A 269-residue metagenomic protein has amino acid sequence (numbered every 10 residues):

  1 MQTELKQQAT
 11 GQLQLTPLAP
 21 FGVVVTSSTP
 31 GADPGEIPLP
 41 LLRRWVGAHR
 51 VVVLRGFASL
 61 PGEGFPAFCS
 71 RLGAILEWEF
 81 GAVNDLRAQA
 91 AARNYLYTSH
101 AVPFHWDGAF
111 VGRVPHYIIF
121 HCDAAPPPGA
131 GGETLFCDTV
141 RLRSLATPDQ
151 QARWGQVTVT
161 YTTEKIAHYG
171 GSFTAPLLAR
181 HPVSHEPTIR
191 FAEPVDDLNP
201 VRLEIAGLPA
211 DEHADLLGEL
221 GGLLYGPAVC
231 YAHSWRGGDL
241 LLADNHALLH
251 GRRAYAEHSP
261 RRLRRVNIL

Functional and structural regions predicted by a protein language model:
Q2-R236, H246-L269: Non-heme Fe(II) oxygenase catalytic core, chiefly the N-lobe of the double-stranded beta-helix
L242: A cross-kingdom feature strongest in bacterial/archaeal respiratory oxidoreductases
